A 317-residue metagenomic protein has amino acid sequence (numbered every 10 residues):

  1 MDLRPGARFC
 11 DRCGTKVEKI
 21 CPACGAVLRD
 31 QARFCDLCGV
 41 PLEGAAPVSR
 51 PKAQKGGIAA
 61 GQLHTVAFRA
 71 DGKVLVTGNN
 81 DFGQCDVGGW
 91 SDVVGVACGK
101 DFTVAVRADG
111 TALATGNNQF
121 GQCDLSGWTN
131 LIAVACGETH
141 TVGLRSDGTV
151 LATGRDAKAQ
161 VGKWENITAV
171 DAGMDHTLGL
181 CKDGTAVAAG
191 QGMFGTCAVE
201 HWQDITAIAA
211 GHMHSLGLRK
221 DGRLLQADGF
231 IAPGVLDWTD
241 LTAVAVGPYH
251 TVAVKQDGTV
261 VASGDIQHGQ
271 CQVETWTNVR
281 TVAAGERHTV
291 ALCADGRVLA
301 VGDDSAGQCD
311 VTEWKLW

Functional and structural regions predicted by a protein language model:
M1-K52: Cys/His-rich metal-coordination motifs, chiefly Zn-binding "fingers/knuckles"
C24, D71, D109, D147 (+4 more regions): Acidic/polar residues in short coil/turn loops that connect beta-strands within repeat-based beta-sheet scaffolds
P51-F68: Beta-strand-rich domains and repeat architectures in extracellular enzymes and scaffolds, especially beta-propellers
A60, F68, G95-C98, V106 (+10 more regions): Residue-level recognition of a conserved intra-blade site in WD40 beta-propeller repeats
L63-H64, F68, L75-G89, D101 (+8 more regions): Short glycine/serine- and acidic-residue-enriched loop/turn motifs that recur at repeat junctions
H64-A67, V76, F102-A105, A114 (+10 more regions): Conserved core positions of repeat-based scaffolds
A70-K73, S91, R107-L113, T129-A133 (+2 more regions): Thr-biased low-complexity repeat/linker tracts and other Thr-enriched repetitive architectures
V93, L131-I132, I167-T168, I205-T206 (+2 more regions): Repeated scaffold domains used in trafficking and secretory/extracellular systems, primarily beta-propellers
